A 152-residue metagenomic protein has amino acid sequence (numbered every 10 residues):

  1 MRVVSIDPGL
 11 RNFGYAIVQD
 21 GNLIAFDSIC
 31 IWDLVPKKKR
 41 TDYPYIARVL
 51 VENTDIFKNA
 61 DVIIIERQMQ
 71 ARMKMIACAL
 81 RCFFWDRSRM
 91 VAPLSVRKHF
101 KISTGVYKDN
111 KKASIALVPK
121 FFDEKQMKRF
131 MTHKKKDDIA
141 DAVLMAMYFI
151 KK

Functional and structural regions predicted by a protein language model:
M1-K152: Phosphate- and other anionic-substrate recognition elements at nucleic-acid/protein interfaces
